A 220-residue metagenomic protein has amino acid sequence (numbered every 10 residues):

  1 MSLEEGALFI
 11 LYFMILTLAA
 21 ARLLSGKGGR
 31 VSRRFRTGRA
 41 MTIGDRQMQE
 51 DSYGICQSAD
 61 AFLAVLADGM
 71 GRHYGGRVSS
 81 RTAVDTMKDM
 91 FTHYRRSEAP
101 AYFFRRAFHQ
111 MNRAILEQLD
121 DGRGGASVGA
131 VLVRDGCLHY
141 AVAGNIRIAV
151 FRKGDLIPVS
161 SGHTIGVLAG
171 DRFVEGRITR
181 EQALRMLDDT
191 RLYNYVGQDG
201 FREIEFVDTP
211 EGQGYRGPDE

Functional and structural regions predicted by a protein language model:
M1-E220: PP2C/PPM-type serine/threonine phosphatase catalytic domain
